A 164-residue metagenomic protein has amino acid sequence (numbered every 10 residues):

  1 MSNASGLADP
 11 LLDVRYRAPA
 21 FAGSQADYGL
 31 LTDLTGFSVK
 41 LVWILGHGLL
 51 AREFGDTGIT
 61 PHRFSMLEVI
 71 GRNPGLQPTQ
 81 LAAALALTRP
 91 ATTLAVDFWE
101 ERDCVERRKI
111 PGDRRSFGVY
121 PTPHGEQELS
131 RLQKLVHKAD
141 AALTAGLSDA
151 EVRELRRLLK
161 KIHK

Functional and structural regions predicted by a protein language model:
M1-T57, K161: N-terminal leader segment of winged-helix/HTH proteins
K40-W43, E68-R72, Q133, K160: Short, locally clustered residues in the helix-turn-helix/winged-helix DNA-binding domain
H47, G75, D97-K160: Charged, amphipathic alpha-helical coiled-coil/dimerization segments
R63-L67: Short alpha-helical "packing" element that flanks the helix-turn-helix/winged-helix DNA-binding module
V69, A84, R102: Residues within the alpha-helical elements of helix-turn-helix
P78: Helix-turn-helix DNA-binding elements, focusing on the entry/boundary residues of the two helices that contact DNA
T88-A91: Helix-turn-helix DNA-binding motif, specifically the short coil turn and the N-cap/start of the second
